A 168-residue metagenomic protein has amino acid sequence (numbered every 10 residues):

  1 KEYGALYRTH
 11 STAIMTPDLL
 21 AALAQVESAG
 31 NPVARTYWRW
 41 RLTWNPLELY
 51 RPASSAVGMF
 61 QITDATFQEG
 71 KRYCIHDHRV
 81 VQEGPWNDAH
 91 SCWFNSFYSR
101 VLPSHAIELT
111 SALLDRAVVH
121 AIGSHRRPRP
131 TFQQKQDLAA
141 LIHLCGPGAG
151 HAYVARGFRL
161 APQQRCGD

Functional and structural regions predicted by a protein language model:
E2-D168: Catalytic glycan-binding domains that act on GlcNAc-containing polysaccharides
